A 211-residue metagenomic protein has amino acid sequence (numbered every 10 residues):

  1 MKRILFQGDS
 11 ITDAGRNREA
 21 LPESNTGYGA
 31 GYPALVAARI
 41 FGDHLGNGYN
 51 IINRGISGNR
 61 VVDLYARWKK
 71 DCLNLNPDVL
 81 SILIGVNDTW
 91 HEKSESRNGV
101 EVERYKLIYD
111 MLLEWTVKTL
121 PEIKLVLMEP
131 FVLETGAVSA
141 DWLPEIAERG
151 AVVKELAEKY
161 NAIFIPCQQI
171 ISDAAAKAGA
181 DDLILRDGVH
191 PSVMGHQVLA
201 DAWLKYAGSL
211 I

Functional and structural regions predicted by a protein language model:
M1-S57, K69-N76: Serine-esterase "nucleophile elbow" of acetyl-processing enzymes
L35-N50, N59, D63-I211: Alpha-helical cap/lid subdomain in secreted, periplasmic, or secretory-pathway luminal O-acyl-processing enzymes
